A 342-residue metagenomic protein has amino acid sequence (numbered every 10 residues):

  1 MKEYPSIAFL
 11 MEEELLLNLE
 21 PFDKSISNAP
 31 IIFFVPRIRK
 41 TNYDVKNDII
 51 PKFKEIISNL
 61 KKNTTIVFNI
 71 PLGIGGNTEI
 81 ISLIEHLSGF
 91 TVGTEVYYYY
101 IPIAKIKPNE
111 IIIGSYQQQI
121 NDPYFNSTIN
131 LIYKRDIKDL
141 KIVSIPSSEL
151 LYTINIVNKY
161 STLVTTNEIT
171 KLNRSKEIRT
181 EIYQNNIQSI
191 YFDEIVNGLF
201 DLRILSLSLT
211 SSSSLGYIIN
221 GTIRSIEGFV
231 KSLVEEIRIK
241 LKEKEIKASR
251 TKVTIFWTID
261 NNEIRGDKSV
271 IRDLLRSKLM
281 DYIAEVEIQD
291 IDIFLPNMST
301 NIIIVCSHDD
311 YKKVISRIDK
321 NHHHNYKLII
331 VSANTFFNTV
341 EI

Functional and structural regions predicted by a protein language model:
M1-S27, T251-V286: NAD(P)+-binding Rossmann beta1-loop-alpha1 motif at the extreme N-terminus of oxidoreductases
M11-T65, D292-D319, N325: Rossmann-like NAD(P)-binding element
P30-I31, N109, A248-V253: Nucleotide donor/acceptor-binding cores
I32-R39, D193, D201, L215 (+1 more regions): Short loop/turn segments at strand-loop or loop-helix junctions that form parts of catalytic or ligand-binding pockets
V35-R37, N69-L72, G114-P123, F256-N261 (+3 more regions): Structural motif
P36, I49-K54, S58, T65-S148: Rossmann-fold dinucleotide-binding core
E149, I156-I246, T251: Interdomain hinge/lid region at the active-site interface of Rossmann-like NAD(P)-dependent oxidoreductases
K312-I342: Peripheral docking tails and interdomain loops at the edges of cofactor- or intermediate-handling domains
